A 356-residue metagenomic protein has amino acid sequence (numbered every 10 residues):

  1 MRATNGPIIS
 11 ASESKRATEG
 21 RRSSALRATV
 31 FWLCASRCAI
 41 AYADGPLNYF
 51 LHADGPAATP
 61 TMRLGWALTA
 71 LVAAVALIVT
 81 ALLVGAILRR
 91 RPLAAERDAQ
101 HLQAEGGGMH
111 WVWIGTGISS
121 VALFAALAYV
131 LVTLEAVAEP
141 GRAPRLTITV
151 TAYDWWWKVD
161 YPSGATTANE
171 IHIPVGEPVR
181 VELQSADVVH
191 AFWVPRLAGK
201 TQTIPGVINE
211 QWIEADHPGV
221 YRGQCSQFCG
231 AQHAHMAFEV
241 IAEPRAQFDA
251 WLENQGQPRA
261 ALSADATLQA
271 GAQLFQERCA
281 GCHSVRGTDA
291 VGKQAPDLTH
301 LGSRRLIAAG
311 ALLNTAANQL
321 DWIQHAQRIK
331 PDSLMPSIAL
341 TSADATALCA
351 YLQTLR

Functional and structural regions predicted by a protein language model:
R2-N5, E13-K15, G20-R22, L26-V175: Extracytoplasmic entry segments of secretory-pathway proteins
K158, H172-M236, A242-P244: Membrane-embedded segments
G164-T167, A246-Q276: Electrostatic cytochrome c docking/interface patches
S226-H235, A272-D297, R304-A309, Q324-S333 (+1 more regions): Periplasmic/extracellular electron-transfer cofactor-ligation site, primarily the c-type cytochrome heme-c attachment
Q247-E253, N318, W322-R356: C-terminal capping alpha-helices of c-type cytochrome domains
A250, Q269-A280, P296-T299, A317 (+3 more regions): Solvent-exposed, polar/charged alpha-helical surfaces in well-ordered, non-transmembrane soluble domains, broadly
W251-T267, G281-P296, H300: Accessory recognition modules or surfaces
